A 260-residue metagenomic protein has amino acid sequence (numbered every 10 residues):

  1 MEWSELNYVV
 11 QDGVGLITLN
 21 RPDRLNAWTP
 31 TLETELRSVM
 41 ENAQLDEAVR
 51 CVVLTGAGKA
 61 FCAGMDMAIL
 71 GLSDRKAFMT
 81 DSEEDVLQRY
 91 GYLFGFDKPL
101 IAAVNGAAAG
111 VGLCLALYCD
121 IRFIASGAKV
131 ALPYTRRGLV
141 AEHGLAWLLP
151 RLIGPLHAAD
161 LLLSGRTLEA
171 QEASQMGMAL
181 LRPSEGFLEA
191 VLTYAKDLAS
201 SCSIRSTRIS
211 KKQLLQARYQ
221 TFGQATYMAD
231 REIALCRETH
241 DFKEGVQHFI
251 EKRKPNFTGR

Functional and structural regions predicted by a protein language model:
M1-A57, S73, G91: Conserved CoA-thioester-binding segment of acyl-CoA-metabolizing enzymes
M1-W3, Q247-R260: Terminal low-complexity tails and localization/encapsulation signals of metabolic enzymes
P22, F123-A128, A179-Y227, H240 (+1 more regions): C-terminal long alpha-helix characteristic of the crotonase
G56-Y92, A108, T221: Glycine- (often His-adjacent) and acidic-residue-rich active-site loop that binds/positions the CoA thioester
G64, E83, L87, G110 (+4 more regions): Glycine-rich phosphate-binding loop at the start of an alpha helix
R89-D97, A103, A109-L162, M176 (+1 more regions): CoA-thioester-processing core
G165-E172: Acidic, divalent-metal-coordinating active-site segment for phosphoryl/phosphodiester hydrolysis, typified by short
